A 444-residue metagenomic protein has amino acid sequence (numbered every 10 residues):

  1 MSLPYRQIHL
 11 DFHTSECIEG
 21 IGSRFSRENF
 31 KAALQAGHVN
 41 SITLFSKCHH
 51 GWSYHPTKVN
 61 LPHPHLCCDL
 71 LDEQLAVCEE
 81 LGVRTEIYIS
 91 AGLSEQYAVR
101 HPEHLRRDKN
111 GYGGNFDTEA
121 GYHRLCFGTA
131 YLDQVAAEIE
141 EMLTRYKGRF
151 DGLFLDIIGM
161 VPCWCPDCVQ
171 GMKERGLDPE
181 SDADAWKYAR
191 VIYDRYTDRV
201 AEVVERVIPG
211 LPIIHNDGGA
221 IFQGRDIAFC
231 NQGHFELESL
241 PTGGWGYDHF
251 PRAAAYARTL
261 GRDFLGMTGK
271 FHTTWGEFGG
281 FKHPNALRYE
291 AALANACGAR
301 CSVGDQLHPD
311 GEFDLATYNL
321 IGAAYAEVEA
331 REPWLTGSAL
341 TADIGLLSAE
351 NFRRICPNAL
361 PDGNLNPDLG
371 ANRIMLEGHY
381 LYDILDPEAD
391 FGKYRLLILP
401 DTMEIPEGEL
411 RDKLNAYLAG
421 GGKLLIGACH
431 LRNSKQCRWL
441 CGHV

Functional and structural regions predicted by a protein language model:
M1-G51, L81-V83: N-terminal structural segment of carbohydrate-active enzymes
S2-P4, A33, P64-Q74, T85-I87 (+4 more regions): Carbohydrate-binding surfaces of carbohydrate-active enzymes
R6, V39-S41, G148-D151, R300-C301 (+1 more regions): Short acidic/polar active-site loop segments enriched in Thr and Asp
D11-H13, T43-H50, I89-Q96, F154-W164 (+4 more regions): Short, solvent-exposed turn/loop segments enriched in Gly/Ser/Thr/Pro and often Arg
F12-S26, E119-Q134, T274-P284: Active-site mouth loops of central-metabolism enzymes
C48-S94, E404: Aromatic-lined substrate-binding rim segments of carbohydrate-active enzymes
Y54-L66, A91-A120, L155-E180: Aromatic- and acidic-residue-enriched segments that line the glycan-binding/catalytic groove of carbohydrate-active
I87-K147, W186, R199, D386: Active-site-adjacent "subsite" loops/lids of carbohydrate-active enzymes
